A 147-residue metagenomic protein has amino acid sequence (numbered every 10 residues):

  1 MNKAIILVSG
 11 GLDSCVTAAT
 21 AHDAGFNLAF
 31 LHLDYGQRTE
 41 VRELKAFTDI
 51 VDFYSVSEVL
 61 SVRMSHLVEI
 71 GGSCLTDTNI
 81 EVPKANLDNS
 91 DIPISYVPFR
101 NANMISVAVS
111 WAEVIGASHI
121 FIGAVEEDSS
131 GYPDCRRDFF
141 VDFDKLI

Functional and structural regions predicted by a protein language model:
M1-I147: ATP-dependent adenylation/nucleotidyltransferase module used to activate substrates
